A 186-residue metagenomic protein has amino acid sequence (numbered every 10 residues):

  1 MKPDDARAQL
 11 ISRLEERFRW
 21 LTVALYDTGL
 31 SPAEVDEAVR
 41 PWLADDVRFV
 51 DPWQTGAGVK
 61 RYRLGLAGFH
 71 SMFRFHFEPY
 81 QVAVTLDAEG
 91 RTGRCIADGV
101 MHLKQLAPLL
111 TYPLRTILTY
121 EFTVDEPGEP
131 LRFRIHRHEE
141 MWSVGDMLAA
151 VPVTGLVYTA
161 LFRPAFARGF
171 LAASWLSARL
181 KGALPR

Functional and structural regions predicted by a protein language model:
K2-L30, T123-R186: Terminal "cap-and-tail" regions of soluble proteins that handle hydrophobic small molecules
D36-I96: A solvent-exposed, acidic/Ser-Thr-rich amphipathic alpha-helical stretch
L43, G99-L103, Y120, W142: Short beta-strand segments enriched in hydrophobic/aromatic residues within well-folded beta-rich domains
R48-V50, I96, T119-E121, R134-H136: Beta-strand cores of modular interaction/reader domains in eukaryotic scaffold and signaling proteins, especially PDZ
Q54, L64, L118-G128: A structural signal for the main folded, soluble domain(s) of proteins
S71-F75, M101-P113, V144-P152: Short, cysteine-centered beta-strand-loop-beta hairpins and adjacent loop/turn segments enriched in charged/polar
P79-L86, R115-V124: Hydrophobic/aromatic beta-strand elements that line small-molecule binding cavities or substrate pockets in beta-rich
E89-T92, A107-L109, D125-R134: Short, solvent-exposed loop/turn segments that connect beta-strands within catalytic domains and beta-strand-rich
